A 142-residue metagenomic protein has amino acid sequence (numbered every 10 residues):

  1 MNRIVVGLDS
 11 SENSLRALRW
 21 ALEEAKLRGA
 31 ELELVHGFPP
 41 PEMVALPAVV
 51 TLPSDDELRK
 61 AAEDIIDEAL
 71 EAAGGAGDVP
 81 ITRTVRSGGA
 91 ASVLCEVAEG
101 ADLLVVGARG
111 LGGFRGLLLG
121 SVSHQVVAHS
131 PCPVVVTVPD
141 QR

Functional and structural regions predicted by a protein language model:
N2-V50, V97: Small/aliphatic-rich secondary-structure junction motif
N13, E71-L104, Q141-R142: Structural beta-alpha unit
R28-E31, V79, L103, C132: Short glycine/serine/threonine/alanine-rich loop segments
E33-V35, T82-R86, V135-T137: General small-molecule cofactor/ligand-binding pocket signal
V49-P53, A101-D102: Short, hinge-like loop/turn segments at secondary-structure boundaries
T51-D64: A short acidic, glycine-rich active-site loop that binds or catalyzes chemistry on phosphate/adenosine moieties
G100-R142: Gly/Ser-rich helix-loop-strand patches that form or flank binding pockets for ribonucleotide-derived cofactors
